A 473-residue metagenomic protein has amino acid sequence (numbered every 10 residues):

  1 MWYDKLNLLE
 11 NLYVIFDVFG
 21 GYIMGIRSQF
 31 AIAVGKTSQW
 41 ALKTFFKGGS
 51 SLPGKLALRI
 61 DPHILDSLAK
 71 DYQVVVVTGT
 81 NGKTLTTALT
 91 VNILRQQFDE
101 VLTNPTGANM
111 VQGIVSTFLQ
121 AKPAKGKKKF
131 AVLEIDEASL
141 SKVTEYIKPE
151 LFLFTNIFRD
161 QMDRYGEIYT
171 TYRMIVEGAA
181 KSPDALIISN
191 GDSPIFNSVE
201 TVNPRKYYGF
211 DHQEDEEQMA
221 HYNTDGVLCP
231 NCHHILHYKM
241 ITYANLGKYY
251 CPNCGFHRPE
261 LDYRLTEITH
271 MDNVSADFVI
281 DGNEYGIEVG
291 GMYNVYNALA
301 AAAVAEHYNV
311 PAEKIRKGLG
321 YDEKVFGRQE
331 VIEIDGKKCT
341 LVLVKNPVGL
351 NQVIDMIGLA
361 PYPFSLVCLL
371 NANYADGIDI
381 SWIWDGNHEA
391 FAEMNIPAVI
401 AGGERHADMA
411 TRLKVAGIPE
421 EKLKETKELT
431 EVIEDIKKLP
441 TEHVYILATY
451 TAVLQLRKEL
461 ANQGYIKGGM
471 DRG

Functional and structural regions predicted by a protein language model:
Y3, L9-K43, G48-S50, H233 (+4 more regions): ATP-dependent carboxylate-amine ligase
D4, L8-L228: Phosphate-binding loop of NTP-binding sites
N81-K83, A108-N109, S193-P194, N294 (+3 more regions): Gly/Ser/Thr-rich loops at beta-strand to alpha-helix junctions that form or flank small-molecule/cofactor-binding
T86-T87, S141-V143, D163-R164, N197-E200 (+7 more regions): Short glycine-/acidic-enriched loop or helix-start segments at secondary-structure transitions that form or flank
T90, L94, I114-F118, A298-Y308 (+1 more regions): Buried hydrophobic packing segments
E100, E150-L151, A185-L186, P204 (+4 more regions): Residues at the starts of beta-strands that form the adenosine-phosphate
E134, T155, I188, N297 (+3 more regions): Residue-level signal for inorganic ion chemistry
G209-P347: Adenine nucleotide phosphate-binding catalytic loops in nucleotide-utilizing enzymes
